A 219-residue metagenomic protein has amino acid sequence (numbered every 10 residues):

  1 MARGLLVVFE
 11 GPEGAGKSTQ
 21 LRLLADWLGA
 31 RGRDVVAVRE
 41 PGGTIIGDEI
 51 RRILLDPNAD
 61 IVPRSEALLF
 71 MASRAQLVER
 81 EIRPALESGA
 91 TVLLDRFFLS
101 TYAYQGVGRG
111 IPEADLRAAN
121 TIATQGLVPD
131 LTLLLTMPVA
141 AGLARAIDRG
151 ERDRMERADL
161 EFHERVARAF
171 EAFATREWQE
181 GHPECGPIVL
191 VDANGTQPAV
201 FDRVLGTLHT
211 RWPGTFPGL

Functional and structural regions predicted by a protein language model:
A2-L6: Pre-Walker A (Motif I) flank of P-loop NTPase domains
F9: Hydrophobic anchor at the beta1->P-loop junction of P-loop NTPases
G14: Walker A (P-loop) phosphate-binding loop of P-loop NTPases
K17: Conserved lysine of the Walker
Q20: Hydrophobic positions on the alpha1 helix immediately C-terminal to the Walker A/P-loop
A25, A140-L219: NTP-dependent small-molecule kinase module
W27-T124, F201-R203: ATP-dependent small-molecule kinase phosphotransfer cores that center on conserved nucleotide phosphate-binding segments
T101-R168: A glycine- and Lys/Arg-enriched "phosphate-lid" helix/loop adjacent to the NTP-binding pocket of small-molecule kinases
